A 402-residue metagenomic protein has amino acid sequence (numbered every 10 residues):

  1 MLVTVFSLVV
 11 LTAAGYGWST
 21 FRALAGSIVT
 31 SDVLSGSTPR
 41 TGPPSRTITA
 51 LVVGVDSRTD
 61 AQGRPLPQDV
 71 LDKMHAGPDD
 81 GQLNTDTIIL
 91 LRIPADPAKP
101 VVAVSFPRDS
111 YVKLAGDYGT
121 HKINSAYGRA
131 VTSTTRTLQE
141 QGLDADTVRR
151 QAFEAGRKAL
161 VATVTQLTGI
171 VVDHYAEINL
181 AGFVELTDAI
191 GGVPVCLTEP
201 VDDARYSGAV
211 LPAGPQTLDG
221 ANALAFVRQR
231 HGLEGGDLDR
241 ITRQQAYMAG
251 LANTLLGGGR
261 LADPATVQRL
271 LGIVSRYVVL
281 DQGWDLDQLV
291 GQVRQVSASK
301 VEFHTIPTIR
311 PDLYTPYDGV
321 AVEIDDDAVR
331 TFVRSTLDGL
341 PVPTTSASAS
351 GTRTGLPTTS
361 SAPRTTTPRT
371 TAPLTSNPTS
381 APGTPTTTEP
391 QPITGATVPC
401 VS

Functional and structural regions predicted by a protein language model:
M1-S402: Non-catalytic, solvent-exposed segments at the cell envelope interface
